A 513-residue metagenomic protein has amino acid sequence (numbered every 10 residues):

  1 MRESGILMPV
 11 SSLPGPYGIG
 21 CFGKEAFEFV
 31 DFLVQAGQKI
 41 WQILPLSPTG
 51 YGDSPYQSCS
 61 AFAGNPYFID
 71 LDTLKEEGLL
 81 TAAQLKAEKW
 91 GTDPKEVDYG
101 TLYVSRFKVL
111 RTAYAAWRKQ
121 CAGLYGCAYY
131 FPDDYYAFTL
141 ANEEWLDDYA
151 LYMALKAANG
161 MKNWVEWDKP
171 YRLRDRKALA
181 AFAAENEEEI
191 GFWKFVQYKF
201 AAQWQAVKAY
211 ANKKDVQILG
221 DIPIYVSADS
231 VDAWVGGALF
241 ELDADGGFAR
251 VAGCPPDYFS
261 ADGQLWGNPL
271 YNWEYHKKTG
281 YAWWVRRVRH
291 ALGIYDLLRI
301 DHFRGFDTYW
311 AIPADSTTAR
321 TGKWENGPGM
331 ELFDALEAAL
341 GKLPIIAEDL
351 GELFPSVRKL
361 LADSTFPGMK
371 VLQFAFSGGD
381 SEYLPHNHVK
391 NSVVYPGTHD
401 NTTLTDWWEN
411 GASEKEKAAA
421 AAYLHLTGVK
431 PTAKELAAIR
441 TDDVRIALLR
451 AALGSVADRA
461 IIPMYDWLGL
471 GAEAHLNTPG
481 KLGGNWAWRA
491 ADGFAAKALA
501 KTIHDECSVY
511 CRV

Functional and structural regions predicted by a protein language model:
M1-G37: Mature N-terminal, pre-catalytic/accessory segment of carbohydrate-active enzymes
P9, G18, D53-Q197, A201 (+3 more regions): Alpha-amylase-like alpha-glycosidases and glucanotransferases acting on alpha-linked glucans and related
K24-T49, G293-Y295, A452: Catalytic domains of carbohydrate-active enzymes, especially glycoside hydrolases
V34, W204-N212, E337, L361-A362: Surface-exposed amphipathic alpha-helices with a cationic face
L44, Q217-L219, P223, L297 (+1 more regions): Outer-envelope exported proteins of Gram-negative bacteria
W193-V226: Conserved, well-ordered alpha-helix/loop/beta-strand core segments that scaffold catalytic motifs
G469-V513: Structured C-terminal cap/extension of enzyme domains
